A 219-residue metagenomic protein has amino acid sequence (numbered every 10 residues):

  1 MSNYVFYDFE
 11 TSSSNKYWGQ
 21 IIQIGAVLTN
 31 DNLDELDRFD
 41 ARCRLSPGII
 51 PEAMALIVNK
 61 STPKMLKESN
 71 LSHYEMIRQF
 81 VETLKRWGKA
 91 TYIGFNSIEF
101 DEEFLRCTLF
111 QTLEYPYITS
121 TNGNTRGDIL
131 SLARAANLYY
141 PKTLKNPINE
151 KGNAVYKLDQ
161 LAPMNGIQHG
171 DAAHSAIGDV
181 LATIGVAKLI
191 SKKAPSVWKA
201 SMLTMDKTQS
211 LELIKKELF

Functional and structural regions predicted by a protein language model:
M1-E114, V155, Q160, M164-Q168: Conserved non-catalytic scaffold segment of RNase H-like nuclease domains
T91-I98, F104, Y140-T208: Acidic, Mg2+-coordinating catalytic module of metal-dependent nucleases/exonucleases that use a two-metal-ion mechanism
E114-N122: A mobile, often basic/glycine-rich helix-loop segment that functions as the active-site lid/recognition loop
T121-I148: Short alpha-helix plus adjacent loop in nuclease-associated cores
L203-F219: Acidic catalytic cores of enzymes that act on phosphate-bearing nucleotides/polynucleotides
